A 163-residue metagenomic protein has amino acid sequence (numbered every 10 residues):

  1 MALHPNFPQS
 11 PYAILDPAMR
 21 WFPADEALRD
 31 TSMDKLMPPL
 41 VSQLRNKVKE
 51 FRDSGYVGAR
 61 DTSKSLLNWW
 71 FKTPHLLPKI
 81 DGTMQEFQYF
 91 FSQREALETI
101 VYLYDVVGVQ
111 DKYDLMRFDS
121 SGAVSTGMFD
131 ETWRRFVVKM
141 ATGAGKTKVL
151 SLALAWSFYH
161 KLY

Functional and structural regions predicted by a protein language model:
M1-F87: N-terminal accessory nucleic-acid engagement/regulatory domains that precede and modulate ATP-driven motor cores
D30, V107, L154-F158: Generic alpha-helical propensity signal that fires on short helical segments and nearby coil/disordered stretches
G55-K139: Conserved pre-motif I regulatory segment
T99-V101, K146-Y163: Walker A/P-loop NTP-binding motif
T142-A144: The conserved Walker
